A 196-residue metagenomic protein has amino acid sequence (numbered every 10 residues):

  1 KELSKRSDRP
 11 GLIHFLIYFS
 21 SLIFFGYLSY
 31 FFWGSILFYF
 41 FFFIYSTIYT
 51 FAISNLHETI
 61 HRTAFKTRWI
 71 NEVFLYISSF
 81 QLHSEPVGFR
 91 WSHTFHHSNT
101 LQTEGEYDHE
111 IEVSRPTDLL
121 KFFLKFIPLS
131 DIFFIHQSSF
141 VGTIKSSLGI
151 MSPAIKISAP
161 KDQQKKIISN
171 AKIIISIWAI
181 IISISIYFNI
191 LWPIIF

Functional and structural regions predicted by a protein language model:
K1-S46, F80-I195: Non-catalytic, topology-defining segments of multipass membrane proteins
F42, I53, H57-I60, L75-S79 (+1 more regions): A near-ubiquitous, low-amplitude feature marking generic local secondary-structure context
T50, E72, S84: Conserved, well-structured beta-alpha core segment at the onset of a catalytic domain
T50-R68, F89-L101: Acidic (Asp/Glu-rich) catalytic motifs at the cytosolic membrane interface
F65-S79, H109-V113: Post-HEXXH active-site segment of zinc metalloproteases
